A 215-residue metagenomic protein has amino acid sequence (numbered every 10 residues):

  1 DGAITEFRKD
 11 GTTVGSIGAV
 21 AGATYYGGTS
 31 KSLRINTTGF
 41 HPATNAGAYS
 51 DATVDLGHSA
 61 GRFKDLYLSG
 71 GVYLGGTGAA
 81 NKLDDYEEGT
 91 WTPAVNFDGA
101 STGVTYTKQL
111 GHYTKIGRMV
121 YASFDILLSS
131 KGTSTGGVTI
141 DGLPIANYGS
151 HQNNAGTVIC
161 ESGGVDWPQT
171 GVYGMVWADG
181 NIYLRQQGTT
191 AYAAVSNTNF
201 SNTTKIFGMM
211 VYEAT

Functional and structural regions predicted by a protein language model:
D1-G71, G76-D85, G99, G132-S134 (+3 more regions): Trimeric beta-solenoid/beta-helix "fiber body" segments of extracellular/virion adhesins and depolymerases
F7-D10, V95-G99, E161-D166: Short acidic, glycine-rich loop/turn motifs
G11, L74-G117: Terminal (often C-terminal
S16, S32, L110-H112, Y173: Short, surface-exposed charged micro-motifs
A19, I35, K115, V176-W177: Generic beta-strand structural signal
T24, F40-H41, V120, G180-Y183: Hydrophobic residues embedded in beta-strands of well-ordered beta-sheets
T105-L110, D125-T215: Extracellular jelly-roll beta-sandwich "head" domains, especially the C-terminal globular C1q domain
G117-I126: Carbohydrate-binding surface patches
